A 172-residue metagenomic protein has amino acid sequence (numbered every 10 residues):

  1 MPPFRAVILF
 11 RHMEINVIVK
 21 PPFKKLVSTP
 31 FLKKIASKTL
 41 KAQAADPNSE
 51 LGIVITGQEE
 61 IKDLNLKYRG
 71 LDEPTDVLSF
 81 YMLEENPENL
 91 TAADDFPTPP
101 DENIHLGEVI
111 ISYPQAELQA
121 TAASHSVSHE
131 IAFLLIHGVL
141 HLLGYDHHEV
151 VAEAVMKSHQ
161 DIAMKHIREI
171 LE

Functional and structural regions predicted by a protein language model:
P3-A132, L142-E172: An acidic/histidine-cluster motif and surrounding catalytic segment that typifies divalent-metal-assisted enzyme active
